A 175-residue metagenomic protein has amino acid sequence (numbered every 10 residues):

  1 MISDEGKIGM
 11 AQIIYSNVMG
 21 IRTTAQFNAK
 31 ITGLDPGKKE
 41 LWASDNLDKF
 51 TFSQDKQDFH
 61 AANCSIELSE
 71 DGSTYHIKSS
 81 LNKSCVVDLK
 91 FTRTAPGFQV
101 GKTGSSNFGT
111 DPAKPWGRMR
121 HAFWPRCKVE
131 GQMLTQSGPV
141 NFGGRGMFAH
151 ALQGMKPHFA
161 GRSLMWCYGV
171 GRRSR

Functional and structural regions predicted by a protein language model:
M1-R175: Structured soluble/peripheral alpha/beta segments that form catalytic or ligand/cofactor-binding pockets
